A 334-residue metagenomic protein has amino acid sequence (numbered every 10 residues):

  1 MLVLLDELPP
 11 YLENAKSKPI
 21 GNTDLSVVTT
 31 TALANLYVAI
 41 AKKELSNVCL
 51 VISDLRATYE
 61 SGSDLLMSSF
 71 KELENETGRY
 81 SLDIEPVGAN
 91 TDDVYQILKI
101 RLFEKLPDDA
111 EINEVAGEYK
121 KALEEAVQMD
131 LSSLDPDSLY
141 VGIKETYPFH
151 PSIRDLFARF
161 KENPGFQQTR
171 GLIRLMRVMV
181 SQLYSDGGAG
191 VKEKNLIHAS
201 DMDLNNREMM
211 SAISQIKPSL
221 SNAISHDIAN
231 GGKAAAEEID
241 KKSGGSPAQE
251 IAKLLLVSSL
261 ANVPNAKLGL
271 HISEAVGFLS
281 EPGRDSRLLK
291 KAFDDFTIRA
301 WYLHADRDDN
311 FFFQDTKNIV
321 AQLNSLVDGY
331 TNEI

Functional and structural regions predicted by a protein language model:
M1-S26, L50: Conserved P-loop NTPase "ATPase switch" module shared by AAA+ and STAND
L2, T146, G244-A248: Amphipathic, non-membrane alpha-helical segments in soluble helical-bundle scaffolds
V3-L4, A32, V94, I251 (+2 more regions): Generic detector of short, well-ordered, non-transmembrane alpha-helical segments enriched in hydrophobic residues
P9, Y37-V38, R56-E60, S68-G78 (+4 more regions): Extended alpha-helical interface modules used as scaffolds for assembling large macromolecular complexes
K16-S17, D64, L326: Short coil/turn segments at secondary-structure boundaries
G21, L25-V28, V141, P164 (+1 more regions): Non-transmembrane, amphipathic alpha-helical segments
G21-A39, A275-F278: Short secondary-structure subsegments characteristic of cysteine-rich extracellular domains
T31, V38-K42, S46-D186, N332: Conserved P-loop NTPase catalytic core
